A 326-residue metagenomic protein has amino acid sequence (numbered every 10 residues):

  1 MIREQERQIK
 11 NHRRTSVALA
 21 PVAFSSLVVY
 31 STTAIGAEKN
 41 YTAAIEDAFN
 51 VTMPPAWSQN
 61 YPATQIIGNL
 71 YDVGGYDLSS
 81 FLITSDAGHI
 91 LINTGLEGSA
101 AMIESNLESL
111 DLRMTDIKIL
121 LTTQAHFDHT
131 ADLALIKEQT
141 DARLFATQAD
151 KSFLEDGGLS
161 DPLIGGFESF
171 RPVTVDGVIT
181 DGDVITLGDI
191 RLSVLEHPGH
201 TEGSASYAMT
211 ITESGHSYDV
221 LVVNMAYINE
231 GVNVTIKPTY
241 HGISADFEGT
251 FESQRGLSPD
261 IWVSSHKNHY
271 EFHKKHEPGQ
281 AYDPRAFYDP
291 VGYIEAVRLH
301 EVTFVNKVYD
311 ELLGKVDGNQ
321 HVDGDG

Functional and structural regions predicted by a protein language model:
M1-H12: N-terminal secretory signal peptides that target proteins for export/translocation
K39-N40, I45-V51, Q59-N60, Q65-I67 (+5 more regions): Metallo-beta-lactamase
A56-L110, M114, S206-I228: Conserved beta-strand hairpin/beta-sheet module of binuclear metal-dependent hydrolase folds, prominently
N69, I83, N93, Q124 (+6 more regions): Divalent metal-coordination and catalytic microenvironments
L70, G98-A101, E108-V184, Y282 (+2 more regions): Active-site HxH/HxHxD metal-binding segment of metal-dependent hydrolases
H89, E97-G98, V184-L187, R191-G292: Metallo-beta-lactamase
Y293-G326: C-terminal regulatory/interaction regions
